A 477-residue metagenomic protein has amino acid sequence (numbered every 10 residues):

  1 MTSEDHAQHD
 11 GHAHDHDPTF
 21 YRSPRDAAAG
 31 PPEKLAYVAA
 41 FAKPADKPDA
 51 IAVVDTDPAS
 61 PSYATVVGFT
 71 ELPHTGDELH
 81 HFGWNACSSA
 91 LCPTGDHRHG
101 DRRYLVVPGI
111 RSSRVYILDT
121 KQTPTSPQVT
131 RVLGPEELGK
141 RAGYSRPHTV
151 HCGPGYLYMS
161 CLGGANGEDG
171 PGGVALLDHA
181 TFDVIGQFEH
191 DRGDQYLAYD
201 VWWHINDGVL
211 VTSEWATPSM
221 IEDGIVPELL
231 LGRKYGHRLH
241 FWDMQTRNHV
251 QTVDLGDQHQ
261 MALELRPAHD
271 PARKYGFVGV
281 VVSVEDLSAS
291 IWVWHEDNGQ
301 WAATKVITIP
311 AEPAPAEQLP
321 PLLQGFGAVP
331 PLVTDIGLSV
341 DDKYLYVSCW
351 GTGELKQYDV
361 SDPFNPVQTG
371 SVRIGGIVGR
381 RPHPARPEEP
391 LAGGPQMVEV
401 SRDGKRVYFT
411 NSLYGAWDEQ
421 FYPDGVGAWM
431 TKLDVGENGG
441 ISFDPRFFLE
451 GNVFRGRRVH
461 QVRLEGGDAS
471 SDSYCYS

Functional and structural regions predicted by a protein language model:
H9-H16, A28-G100, V106-G134, D169 (+1 more regions): Beta-propeller domains
H9-P32, E78-D101, G143-G153, W202-G208 (+5 more regions): Structural signature of eukaryotic scaffold interfaces centered on beta-propeller domains
R25, G30-P31, V38-A45, C92-R103 (+5 more regions): Short, conserved, GDST-rich strand-edge loop motifs in beta-rich repeat architectures
V53-S62, I117-Q128, H179-F182, F241-R247 (+3 more regions): Short loop/turn segments immediately following beta-strands, especially the blade-tip and inter-blade linker loops
T65-W84, T130-G143, Q187-Y196, H249-L263 (+3 more regions): Surface-exposed loop and turn segments in beta-propeller and other repeat-based domains that flank or scaffold
D119-I205: Asp-box/WD-like beta-propeller blade repeats and closely related beta-sheet repeat scaffolds
D191-P363: Beta-propeller domains
